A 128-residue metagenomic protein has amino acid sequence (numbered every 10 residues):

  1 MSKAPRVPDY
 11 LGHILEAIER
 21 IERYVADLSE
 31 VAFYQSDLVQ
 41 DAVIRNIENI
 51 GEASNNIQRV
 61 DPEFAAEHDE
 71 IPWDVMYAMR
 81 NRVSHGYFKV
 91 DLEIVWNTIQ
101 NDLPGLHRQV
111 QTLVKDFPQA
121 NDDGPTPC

Functional and structural regions predicted by a protein language model:
M1-C128: Solvent-exposed interaction patches of small proteins and small membrane subunits
